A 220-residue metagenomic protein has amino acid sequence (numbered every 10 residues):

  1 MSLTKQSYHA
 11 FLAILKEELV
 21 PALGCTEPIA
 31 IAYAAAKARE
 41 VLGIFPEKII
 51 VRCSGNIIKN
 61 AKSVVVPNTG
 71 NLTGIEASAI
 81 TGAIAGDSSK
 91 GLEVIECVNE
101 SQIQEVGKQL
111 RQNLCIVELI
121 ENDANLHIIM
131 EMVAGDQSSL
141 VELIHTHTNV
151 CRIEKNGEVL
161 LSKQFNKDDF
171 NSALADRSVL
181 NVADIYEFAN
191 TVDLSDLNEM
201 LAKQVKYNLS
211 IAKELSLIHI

Functional and structural regions predicted by a protein language model:
M1-A13: Generic start-of-chain signal for non-secretory N-termini
M1-T4, L19-P28, L194-N198: Short, N-terminal intrinsically disordered low-complexity segments that are rich in Pro/Gly and polar/charged residues
A10-L23, K59, D184-A189: Generic N-terminal amphipathic, Lys/Arg-enriched alpha-helix
K16-C25, A34, R52, N60-V66: Short glycine-rich or small-residue beta-strand-to-loop segments that form or flank ligand, phosphate, metal/Fe-S
P28-I44: Alpha-helical support elements that line or immediately flank enzyme active sites and cofactor-binding pockets
E47-Q204: Catalytic-core signal marking the mid-to-C-terminal active-site face
I218-I220: Conserved small/polar residues in nucleotide/adenosyl-binding loops
